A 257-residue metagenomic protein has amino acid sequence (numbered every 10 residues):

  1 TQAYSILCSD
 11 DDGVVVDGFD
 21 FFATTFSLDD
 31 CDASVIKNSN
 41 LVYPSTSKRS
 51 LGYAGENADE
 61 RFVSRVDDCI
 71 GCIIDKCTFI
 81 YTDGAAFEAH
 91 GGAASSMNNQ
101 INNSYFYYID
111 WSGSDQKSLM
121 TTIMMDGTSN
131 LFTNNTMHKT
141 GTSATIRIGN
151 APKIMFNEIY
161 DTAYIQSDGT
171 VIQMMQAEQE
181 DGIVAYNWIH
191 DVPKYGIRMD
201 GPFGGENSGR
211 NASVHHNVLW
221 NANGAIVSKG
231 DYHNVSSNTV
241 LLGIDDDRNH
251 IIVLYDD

Functional and structural regions predicted by a protein language model:
T1-V16: Residues embedded in well-ordered regular secondary structure
Q2-S5, F22-A23, R49-V66, Y81-A93 (+6 more regions): Extracellular beta-strand/beta-solenoid scaffold signature
Y4-C8, T25-D30, I148, K229: Short, T/G/N/S-enriched strand-turn elements that build extracellular solenoid repeat scaffolds
D12-A23, D32-S45, D68-G84, S95-S112 (+6 more regions): Right-handed parallel beta-helix
